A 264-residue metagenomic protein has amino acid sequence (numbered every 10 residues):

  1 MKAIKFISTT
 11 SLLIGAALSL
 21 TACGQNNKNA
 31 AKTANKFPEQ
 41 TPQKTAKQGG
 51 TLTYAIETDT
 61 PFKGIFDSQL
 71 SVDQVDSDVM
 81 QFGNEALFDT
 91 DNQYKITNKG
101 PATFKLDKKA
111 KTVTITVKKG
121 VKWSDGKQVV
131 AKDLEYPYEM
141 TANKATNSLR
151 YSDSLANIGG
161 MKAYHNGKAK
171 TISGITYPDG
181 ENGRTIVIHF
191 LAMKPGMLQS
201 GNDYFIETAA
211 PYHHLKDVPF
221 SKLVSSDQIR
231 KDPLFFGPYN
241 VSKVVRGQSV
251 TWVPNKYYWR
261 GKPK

Functional and structural regions predicted by a protein language model:
M1-S8: Bacterial N-terminal signal peptides that target proteins for export
L20-A22: C-terminal motif of bacterial Sec signal peptides marking the signal peptidase cleavage site
G24-N26: Bacterial signal peptide processing site
G49-T58, A102, T112-I115, L134-P137 (+3 more regions): Short, well-ordered beta-strand elements
A55-L106, L234: N-terminal lobe/hinge region of extracytoplasmic solute-binding protein
A102-R150: Aromatic- and charge-enriched surface segment that lines or borders ligand/interaction sites
D153-D217, K243-V245: Surface-exposed binding/hinge segments that line and control ligand-binding clefts or catalytic entry sites
N202-P263: Gly/Pro-rich hinge or "lid" segments in bacterial periplasmic/extracellular proteins
